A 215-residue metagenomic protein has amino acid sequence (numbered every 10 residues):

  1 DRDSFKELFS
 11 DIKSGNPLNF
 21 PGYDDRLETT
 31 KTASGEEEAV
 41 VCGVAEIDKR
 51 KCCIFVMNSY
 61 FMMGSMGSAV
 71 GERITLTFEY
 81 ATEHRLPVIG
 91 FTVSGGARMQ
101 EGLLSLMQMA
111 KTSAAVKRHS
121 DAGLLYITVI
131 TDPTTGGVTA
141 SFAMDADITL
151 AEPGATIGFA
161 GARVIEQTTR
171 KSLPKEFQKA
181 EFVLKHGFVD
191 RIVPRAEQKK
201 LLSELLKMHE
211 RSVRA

Functional and structural regions predicted by a protein language model:
D1-E36, V44, L205-A215: Intrinsically disordered, low-complexity segments enriched in small/flexible residues
I12, V56-Y60: Short glycine-rich, polar/acidic loop-and-turn segments at beta strand-coil junctions
R26-E28, S34-A39, G64-E79: Glycine-rich anion/phosphate-binding loops
E36, D48-K49, A122: Short flexible coil/turn linkers enriched for glycine and charged/polar residues that connect secondary-structure
G43-E46, I148: Short beta-strand elements
A45-M57, R73-A97: A structural preference for short, pocket-lining loop segments at secondary-structure junctions
Y60-V70, E101-L104: Flexible beta-alpha connector loops of hexameric P-loop NTPases
T92-R214: Conserved catalytic cores of soluble enzyme domains, especially glycine-rich substrate-binding beta-alpha loops
